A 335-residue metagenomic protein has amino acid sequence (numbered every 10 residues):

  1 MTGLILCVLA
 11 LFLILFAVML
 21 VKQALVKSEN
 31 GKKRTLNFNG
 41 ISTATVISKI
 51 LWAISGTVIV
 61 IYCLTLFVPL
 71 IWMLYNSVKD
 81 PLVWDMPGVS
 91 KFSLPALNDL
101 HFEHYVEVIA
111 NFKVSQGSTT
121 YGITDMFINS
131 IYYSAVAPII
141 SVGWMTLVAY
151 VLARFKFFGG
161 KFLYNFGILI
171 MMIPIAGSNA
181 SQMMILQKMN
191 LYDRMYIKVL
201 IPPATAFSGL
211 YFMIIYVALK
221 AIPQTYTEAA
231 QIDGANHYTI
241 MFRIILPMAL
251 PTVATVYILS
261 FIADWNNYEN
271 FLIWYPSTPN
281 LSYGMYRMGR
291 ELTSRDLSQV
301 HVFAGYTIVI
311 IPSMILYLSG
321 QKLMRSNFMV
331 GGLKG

Functional and structural regions predicted by a protein language model:
M1-V8: Feature marks short, highly hydrophobic, charge-poor N-terminal signal-anchor/signal peptide-like helices that anchor
C7, A17-G31, A44, S48 (+1 more regions): A structural signal for multi-pass alpha-helical bundles of membrane permease subunits that mediate small-molecule
L11-L15: Short, compositionally simple motifs enriched in small residues
E29-N39: Intracellular loop-helix junctions on the cytosolic face of multi-pass helical membrane proteins
